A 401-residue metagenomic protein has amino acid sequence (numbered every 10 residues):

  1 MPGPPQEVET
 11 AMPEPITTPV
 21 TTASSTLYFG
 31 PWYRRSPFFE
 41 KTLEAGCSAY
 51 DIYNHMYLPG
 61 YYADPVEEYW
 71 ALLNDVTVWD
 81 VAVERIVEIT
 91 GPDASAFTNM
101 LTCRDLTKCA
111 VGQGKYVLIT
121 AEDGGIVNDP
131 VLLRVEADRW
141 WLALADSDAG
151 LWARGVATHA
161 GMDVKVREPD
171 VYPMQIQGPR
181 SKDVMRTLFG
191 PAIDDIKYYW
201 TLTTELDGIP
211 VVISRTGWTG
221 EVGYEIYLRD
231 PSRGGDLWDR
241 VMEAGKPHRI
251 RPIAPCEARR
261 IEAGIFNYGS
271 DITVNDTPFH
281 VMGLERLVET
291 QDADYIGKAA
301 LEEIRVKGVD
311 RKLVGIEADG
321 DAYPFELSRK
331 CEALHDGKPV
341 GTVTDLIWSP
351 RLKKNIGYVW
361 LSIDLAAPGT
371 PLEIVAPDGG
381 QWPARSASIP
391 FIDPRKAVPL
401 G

Functional and structural regions predicted by a protein language model:
P2-A45, A49-H55, P59-G60, L133-G401: Conserved, structured C-terminal
I16, E68-L72, D123, V127 (+1 more regions): Membrane-targeting and insertion segments and their boundary/processing signals
P31-V78, E88-A96, L101-L106: Intrinsically disordered, low-complexity, positively charged segments
V81: Nucleic acid-contacting regions in RNA/DNA-associated proteins, especially the beta1-alpha1 entry segment
E84: Active-site acidic/histidine clusters and adjacent loop/turn architecture that either coordinate catalytic ions
P92-I126, S181-V211: Internal amphipathic helical hairpin motif
M100, R104-G155, H159: Well-ordered mid-protein domain cores that form the structural environment of catalytic cofactors
